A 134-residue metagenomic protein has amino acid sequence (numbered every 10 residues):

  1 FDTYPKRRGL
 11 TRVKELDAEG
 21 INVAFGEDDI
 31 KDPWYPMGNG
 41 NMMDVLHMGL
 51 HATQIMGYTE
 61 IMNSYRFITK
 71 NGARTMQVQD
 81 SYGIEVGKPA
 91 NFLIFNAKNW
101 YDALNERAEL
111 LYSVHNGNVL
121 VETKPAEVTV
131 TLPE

Functional and structural regions predicted by a protein language model:
F1, Y35-P36, E106, L132: Short Asp/Glu-rich motifs
F1-T11: Active-site core of metal-dependent hydrolases
Y4-P5, N39-M42, L110-Y112: Short low-complexity, flexible loop/linker segments enriched in glycine and/or proline with clustered acidic
G9-F95: His/Asp/Glu-enriched, well-ordered alpha-helical/loop segment that forms or immediately abuts the divalent-metal
V86-E134: C-terminal cap of metal-dependent C-N hydrolases
